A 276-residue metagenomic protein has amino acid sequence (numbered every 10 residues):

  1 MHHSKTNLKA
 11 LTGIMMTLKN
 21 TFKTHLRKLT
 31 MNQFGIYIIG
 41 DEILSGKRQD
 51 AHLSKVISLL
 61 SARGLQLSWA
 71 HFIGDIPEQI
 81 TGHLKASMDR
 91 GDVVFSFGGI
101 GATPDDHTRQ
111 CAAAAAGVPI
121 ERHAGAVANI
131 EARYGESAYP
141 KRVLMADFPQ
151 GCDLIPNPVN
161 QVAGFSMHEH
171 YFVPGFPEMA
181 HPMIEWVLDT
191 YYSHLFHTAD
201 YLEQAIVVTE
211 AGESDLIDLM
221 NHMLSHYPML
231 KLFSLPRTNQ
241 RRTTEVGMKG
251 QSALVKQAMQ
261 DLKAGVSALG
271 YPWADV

Functional and structural regions predicted by a protein language model:
T12-I14, T21-T30: Short, Lys/Arg-enriched N-terminal segments with co-localized hydrophobic residues within the first ~10-30 amino acids
Q33-A70, D75: Glycine-rich phosphate/diphosphate-binding loop of Rossmann-like nucleotide-binding domains
I39-D41, S96-P104, K249-Q251: Glycine-rich beta-strand-to-loop/alpha-helix junction loops that act as flexible
I57-A115: N-terminal small/polar loop signature for handling phosphorylated ligands or for N-terminal nucleophile
Q79-G82, D106-L195: Proline/glycine-rich low-complexity loops and linkers
E169-G265: An accessory alpha-helical subdomain
L232, G265-V276: Conserved short beta-strand edge segments in small beta-sheet-based binding/regulatory domains
